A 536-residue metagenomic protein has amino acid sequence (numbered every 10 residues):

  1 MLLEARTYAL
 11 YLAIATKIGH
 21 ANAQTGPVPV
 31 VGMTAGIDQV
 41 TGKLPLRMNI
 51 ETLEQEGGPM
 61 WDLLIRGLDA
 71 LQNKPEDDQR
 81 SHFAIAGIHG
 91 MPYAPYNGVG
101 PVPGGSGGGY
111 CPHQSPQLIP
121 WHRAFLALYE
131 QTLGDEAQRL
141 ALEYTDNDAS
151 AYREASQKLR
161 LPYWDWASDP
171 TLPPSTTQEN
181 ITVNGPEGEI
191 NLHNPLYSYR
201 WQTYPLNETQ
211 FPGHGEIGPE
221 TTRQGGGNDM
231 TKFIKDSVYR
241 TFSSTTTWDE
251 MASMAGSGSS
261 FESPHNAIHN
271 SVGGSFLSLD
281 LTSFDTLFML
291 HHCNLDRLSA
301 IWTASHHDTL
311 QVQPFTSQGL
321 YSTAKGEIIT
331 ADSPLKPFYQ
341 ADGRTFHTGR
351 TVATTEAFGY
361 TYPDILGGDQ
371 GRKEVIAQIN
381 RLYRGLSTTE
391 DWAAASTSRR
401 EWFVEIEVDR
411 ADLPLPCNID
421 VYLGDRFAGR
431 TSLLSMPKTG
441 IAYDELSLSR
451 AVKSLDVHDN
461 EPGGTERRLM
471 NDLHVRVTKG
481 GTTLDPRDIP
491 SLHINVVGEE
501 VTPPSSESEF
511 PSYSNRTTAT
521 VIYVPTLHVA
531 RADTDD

Functional and structural regions predicted by a protein language model:
M1-V30: Fungal secretory targeting signals
N22-D536: C-terminal accessory segments of proteins
